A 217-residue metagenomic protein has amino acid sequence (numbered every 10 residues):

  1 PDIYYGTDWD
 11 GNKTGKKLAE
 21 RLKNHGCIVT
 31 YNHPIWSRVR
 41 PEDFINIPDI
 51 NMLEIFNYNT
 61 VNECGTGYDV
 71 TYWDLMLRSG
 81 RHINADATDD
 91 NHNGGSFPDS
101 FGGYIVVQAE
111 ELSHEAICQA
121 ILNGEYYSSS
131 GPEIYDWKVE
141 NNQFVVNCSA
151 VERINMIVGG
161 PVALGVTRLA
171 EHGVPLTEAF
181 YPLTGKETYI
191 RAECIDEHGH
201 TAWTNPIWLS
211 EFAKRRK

Functional and structural regions predicted by a protein language model:
P1-I28: Binuclear metal-dependent hydrolase catalytic cores centered on His/Asp/Glu-rich metal-binding motifs
P1-Y5, R38-K217: Charged catalytic cores and adjacent phosphate/nucleic-acid-binding surfaces used for phosphate/nucleic-acid chemistry
T14, K23-V39, N84-T88: Aromatic-lined carbohydrate-recognition surfaces of secreted/lumenal glycan-active proteins
